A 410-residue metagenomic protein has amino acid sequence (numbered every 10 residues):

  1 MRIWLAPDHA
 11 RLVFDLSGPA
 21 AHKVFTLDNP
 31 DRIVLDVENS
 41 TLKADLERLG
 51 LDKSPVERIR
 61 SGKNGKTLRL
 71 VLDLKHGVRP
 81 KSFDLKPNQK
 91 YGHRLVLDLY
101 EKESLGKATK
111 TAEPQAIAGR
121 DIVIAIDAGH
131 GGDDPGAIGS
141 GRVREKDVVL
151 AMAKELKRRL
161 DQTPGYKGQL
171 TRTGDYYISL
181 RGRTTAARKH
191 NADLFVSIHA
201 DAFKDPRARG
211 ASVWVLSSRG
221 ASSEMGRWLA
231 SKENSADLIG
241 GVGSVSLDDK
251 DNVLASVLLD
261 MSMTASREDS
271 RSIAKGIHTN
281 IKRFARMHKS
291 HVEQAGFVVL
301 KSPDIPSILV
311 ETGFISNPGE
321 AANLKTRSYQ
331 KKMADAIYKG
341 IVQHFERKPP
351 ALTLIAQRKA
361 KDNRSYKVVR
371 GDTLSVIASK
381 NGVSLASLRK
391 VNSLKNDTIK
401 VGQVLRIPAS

Functional and structural regions predicted by a protein language model:
M1-I124, V376-S379: Signal-peptide-cleaved, periplasmic/extracellular N-terminal interaction regions immediately downstream of the signal
P7-R11, S17-A20, D28-R32, S54-V56 (+14 more regions): Extracytoplasmic
H22, A255-L354, R389-K390: Active-site-adjacent mobile loop/cap segments within catalytic or ligand-binding domains
S40, G129-D133, G165, G313-N317 (+1 more regions): Short connector loops/turns at beta-strand edges and beta->alpha or beta->beta junctions
L105-L254, M263-K275, K331, V369 (+1 more regions): Catalytic-core regions of hydrolytic enzymes
R358-L385, Q403-V404: Primarily a LysM-type cell-wall glycan-binding module
